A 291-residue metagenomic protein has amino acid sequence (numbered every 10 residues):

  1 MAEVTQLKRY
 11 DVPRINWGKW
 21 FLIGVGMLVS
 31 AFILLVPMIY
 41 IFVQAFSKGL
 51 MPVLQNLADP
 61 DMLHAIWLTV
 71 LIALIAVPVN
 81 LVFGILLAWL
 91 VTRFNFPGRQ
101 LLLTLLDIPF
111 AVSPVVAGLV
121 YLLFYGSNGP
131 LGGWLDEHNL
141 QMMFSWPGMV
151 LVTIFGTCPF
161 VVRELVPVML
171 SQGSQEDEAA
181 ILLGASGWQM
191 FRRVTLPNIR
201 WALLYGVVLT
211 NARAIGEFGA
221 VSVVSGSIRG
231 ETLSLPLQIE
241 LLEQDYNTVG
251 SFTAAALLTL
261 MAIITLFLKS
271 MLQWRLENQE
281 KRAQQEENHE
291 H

Functional and structural regions predicted by a protein language model:
A2-Q6, F21-V25, V36, Y40 (+4 more regions): C-terminal transmembrane helix and the adjacent membrane-cytosol boundary/short C-terminal tail of inner/organellar
T5, R9-V12, L50-A58, L63 (+4 more regions): Membrane-interfacial helix termini and adjacent extracytoplasmic/periplasmic loops of multi-pass transporters
K8-W20, I41-P78, R93-F94, L241-V249: Periplasmic/extracellular loop-to-transmembrane helix junction in inner-membrane transport proteins
D11-R14, M51, I75-L106, L119-L123 (+3 more regions): Transmembrane-helix boundary motif in ABC transporter permease subunits
N16, V53, L57-P60, F218-L272: Interhelical loop and adjacent transmembrane-helix boundary motif in polytopic membrane transport permeases
G24-L28, I108, F155-G173, G187-A220 (+2 more regions): Transmembrane alpha-helices
F32, W67, L71-F83, L87 (+5 more regions): Hydrophobic alpha-helical transmembrane segments of multipass integral membrane proteins, especially permease/channel
F110-G118: Transmembrane alpha-helices and adjacent helix-loop boundaries
